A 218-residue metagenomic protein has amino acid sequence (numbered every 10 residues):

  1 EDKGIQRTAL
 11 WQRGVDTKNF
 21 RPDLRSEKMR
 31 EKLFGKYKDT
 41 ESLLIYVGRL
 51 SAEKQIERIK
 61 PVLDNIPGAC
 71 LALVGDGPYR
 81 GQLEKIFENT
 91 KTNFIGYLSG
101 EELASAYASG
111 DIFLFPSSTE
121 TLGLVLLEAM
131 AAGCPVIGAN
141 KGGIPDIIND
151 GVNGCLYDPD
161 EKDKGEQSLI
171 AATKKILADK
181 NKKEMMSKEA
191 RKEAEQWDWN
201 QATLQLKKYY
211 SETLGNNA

Functional and structural regions predicted by a protein language model:
E1-K28, D39, F94: Donor nucleotide-sugar binding/catalytic pocket of nucleotide-sugar-dependent glycosyltransferases
Y37-K54, K60-D64: Conserved donor-binding/catalytic core segment of Leloir-type glycosyltransferases
G81-E101: Nucleotide-activated donor-binding/catalytic signature segment of Leloir-type glycosyltransferases, i.e., the conserved
Y97-L98, S105-G110: Short alpha-helical donor nucleotide-sugar binding micro-motif in glycosyltransferases
S118: Aromatic "clamp/platform" in nucleotide-sugar-dependent glycosyltransferases that forms part of the donor/acceptor
P135-G138, I148: Short hydrophobic beta-strand element within catalytic cores of glycosyltransferases and related nucleotide-activated
P145-K174, N181-K182: Change "using UDP/GDP/dTDP sugars" to "using nucleotide sugars
K182-Q196, K208: A short, well-ordered alpha-helix in the C-terminal region of glycosyltransferases
